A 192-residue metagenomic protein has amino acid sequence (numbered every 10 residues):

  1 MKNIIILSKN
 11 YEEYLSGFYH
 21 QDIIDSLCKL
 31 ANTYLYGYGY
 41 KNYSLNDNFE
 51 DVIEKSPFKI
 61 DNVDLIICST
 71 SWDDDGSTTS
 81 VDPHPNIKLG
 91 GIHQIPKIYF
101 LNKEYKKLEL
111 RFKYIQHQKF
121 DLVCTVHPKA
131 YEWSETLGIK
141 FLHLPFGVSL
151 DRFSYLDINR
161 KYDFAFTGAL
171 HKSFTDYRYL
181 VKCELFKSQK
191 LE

Functional and structural regions predicted by a protein language model:
K2-S56, I60-V63, C68-I87, Y99-E192: Nucleotide-sugar donor-binding catalytic core of glycosyltransferases
K88-I92: Acidic (Asp/Glu)-rich catalytic clusters
